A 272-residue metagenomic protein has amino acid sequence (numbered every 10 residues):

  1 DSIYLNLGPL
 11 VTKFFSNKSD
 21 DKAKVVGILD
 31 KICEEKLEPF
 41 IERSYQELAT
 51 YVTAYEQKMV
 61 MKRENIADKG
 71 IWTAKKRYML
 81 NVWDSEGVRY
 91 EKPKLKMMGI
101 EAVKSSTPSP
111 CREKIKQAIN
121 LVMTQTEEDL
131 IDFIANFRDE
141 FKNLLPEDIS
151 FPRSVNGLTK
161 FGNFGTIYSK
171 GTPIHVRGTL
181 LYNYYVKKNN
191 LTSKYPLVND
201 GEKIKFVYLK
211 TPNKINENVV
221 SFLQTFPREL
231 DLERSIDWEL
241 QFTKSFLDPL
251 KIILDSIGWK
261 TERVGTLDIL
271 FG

Functional and structural regions predicted by a protein language model:
D1-L7: Catalytic palm active-site di-aspartate
L7-G272: DNA-dependent DNA polymerase catalytic subunits
